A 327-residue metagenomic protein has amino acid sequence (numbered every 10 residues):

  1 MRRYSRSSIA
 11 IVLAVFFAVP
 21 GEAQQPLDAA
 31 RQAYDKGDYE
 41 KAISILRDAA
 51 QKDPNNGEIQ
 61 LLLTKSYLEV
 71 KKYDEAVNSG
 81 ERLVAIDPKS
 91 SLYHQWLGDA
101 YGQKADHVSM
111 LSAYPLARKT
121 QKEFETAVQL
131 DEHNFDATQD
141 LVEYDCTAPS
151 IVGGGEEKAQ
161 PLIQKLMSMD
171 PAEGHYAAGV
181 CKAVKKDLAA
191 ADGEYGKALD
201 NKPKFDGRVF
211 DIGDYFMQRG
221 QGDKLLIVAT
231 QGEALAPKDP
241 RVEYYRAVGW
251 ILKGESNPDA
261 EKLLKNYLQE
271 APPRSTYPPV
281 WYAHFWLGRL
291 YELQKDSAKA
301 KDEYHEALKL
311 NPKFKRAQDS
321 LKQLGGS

Functional and structural regions predicted by a protein language model:
G21-K65, E69, S327: N-terminal leader/linker segments that initiate helical-solenoid repeat arrays
Q24, E58, K65, L92 (+8 more regions): Start-of-helix register in tetratricopeptide repeats
R31, K65, D99, D106 (+7 more regions): Residue-level recognition of tetratricopeptide repeat
D35-K36, E69-V70, Q103-M110, T147-A148 (+5 more regions): Register position in tetratricopeptide repeats
L62-K65, W96, D140-L141, A177 (+5 more regions): Canonical tetratricopeptide repeat
